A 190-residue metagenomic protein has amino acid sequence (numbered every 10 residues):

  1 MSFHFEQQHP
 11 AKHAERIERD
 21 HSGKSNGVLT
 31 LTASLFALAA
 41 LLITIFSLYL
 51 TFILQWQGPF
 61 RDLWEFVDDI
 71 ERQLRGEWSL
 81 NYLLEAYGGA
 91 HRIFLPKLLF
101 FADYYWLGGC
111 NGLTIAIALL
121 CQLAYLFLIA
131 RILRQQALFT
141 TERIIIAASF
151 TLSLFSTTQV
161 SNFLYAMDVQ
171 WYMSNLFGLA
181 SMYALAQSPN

Functional and structural regions predicted by a protein language model:
M1-S47: Start-transfer (signal-anchor) and selected internal transmembrane alpha helices of multi-pass inner/ER membrane
I45-F66, V160-N162: Helix-to-loop transition at the C-terminal end of transmembrane segments
I53-L54, D103, L133-R134, F155-Y165: Juxtamembrane "helix-exit" motif on the non-cytosolic side of transmembrane helices
L54-P59, R72-L98, Y105, N111-A116: Membrane-proximal lumenal/periplasmic loop motifs of glycosylation machinery
Q57, G88, L113-I117, Q159-M173: Membrane-embedded glycan-lipid processing machinery
A116-T140, A180-A184: Transmembrane-helix motifs of polytopic, lipid-linked glycan transferases
L133-S156, L176: Transmembrane-helix signature of polytopic, membrane-embedded enzymes that assemble or transfer cell-envelope glycans
M173, G178-N190: Membrane-interface transmembrane helices that cradle and orient dolichyl/undecaprenyl
